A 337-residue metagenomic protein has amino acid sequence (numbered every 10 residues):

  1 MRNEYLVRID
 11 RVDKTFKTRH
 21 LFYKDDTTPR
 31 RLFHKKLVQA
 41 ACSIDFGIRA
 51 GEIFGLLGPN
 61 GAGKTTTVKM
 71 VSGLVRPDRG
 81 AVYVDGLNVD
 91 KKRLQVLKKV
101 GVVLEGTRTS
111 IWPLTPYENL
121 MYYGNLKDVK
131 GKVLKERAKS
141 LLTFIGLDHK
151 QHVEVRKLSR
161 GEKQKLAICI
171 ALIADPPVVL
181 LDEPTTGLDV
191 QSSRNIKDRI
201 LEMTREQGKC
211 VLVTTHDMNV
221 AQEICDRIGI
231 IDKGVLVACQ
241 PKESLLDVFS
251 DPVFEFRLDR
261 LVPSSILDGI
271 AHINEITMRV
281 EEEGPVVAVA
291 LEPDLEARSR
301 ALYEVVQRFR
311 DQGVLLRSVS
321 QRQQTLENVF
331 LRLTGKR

Functional and structural regions predicted by a protein language model:
Y23-R30, M121, N125, V133-K150: Conserved ABC ATPase "signature" region
G80-N88, V96: Conserved ABC transporter NBD signature motif
I168: Hydrophobic anchor residue at the start of the ABC signature
V179-E183: Catalytic Walker B motif of ABC-type/P-loop ATPase nucleotide-binding domains
I200-E292: ABC transporter nucleotide-binding domain
